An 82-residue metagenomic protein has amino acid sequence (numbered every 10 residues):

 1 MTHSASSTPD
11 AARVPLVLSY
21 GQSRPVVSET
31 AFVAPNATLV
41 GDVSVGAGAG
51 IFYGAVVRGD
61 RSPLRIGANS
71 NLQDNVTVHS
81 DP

Functional and structural regions predicted by a protein language model:
M1-T30: Terminal amphipathic alpha-helical/low-complexity segments used for targeting or macromolecular assembly
P25, T30-V33, A37, V43 (+3 more regions): A structural motif detector for beta-strand N-caps
